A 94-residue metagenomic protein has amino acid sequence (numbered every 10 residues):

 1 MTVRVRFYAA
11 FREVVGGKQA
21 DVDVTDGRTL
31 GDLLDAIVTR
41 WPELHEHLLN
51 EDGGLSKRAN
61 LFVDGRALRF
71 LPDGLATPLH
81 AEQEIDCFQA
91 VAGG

Functional and structural regions predicted by a protein language model:
M1-G93: Ubiquitin-like/PB1-type beta-grasp interaction modules and other compact soluble beta-rich domains
